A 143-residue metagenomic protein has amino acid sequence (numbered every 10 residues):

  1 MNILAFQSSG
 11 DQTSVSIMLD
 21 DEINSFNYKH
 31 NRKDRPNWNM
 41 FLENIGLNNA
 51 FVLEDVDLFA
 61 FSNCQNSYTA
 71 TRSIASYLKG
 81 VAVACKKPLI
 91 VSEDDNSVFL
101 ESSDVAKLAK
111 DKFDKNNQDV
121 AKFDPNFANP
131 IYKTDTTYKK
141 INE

Functional and structural regions predicted by a protein language model:
M1-M40, F51-L53, K86-E143: Oxyanion-binding and handling regions
M40, N44, K79-G80: Short, residue-level hotspots on alpha-helical faces of the histone-fold and other alpha-helical interaction modules
L42-L58: Phosphate/pyrophosphate-binding loops at sites that engage ATP/ADP/AMP, CoA/4′-phosphopantetheine, polyphosphate
L58-C64, Y68-K87: DPxDG-like acidic metal-binding loop motif
